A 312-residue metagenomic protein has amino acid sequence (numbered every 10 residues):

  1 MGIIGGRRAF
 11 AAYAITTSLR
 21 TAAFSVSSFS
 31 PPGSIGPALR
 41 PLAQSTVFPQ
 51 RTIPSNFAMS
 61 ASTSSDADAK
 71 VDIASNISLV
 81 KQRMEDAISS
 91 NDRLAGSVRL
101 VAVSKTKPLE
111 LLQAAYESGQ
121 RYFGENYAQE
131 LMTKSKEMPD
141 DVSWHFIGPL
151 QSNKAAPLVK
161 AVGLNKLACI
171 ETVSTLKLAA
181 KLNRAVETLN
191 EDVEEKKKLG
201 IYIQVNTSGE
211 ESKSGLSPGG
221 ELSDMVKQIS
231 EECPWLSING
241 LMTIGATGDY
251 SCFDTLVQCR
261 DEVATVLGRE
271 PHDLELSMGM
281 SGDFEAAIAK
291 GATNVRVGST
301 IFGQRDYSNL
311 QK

Functional and structural regions predicted by a protein language model:
M1-P41: N-terminal chloroplast transit peptides
I3-I4, T16, G36, T46-V47 (+4 more regions): General helical secondary-structure elements
F48-A58: Short, Lys/Arg-enriched N-terminal segments with co-localized hydrophobic residues within the first ~10-30 amino acids
F57-G282, I288-K290, F302-Q304: Conserved alpha/beta-domain cores
T172, L310-K312: Gly/Pro-rich active-site loop or hairpin
A292-L310: Gly/Pro- and small hydrophobic-enriched strand-loop and loop-to-helix capping segments that sit at the rims
